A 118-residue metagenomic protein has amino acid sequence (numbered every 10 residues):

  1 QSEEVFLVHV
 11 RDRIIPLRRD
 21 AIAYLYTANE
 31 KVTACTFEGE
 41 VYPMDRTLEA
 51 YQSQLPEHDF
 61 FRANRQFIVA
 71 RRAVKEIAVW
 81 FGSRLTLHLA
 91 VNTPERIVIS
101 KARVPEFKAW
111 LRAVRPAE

Functional and structural regions predicted by a protein language model:
Q1-R11, K101-E118: Eukaryotic intrinsically disordered, low-complexity regulatory linkers and tails enriched in Ser/Thr/Pro
Q1-V98: Conserved binding/recognition cores within well-folded domains
